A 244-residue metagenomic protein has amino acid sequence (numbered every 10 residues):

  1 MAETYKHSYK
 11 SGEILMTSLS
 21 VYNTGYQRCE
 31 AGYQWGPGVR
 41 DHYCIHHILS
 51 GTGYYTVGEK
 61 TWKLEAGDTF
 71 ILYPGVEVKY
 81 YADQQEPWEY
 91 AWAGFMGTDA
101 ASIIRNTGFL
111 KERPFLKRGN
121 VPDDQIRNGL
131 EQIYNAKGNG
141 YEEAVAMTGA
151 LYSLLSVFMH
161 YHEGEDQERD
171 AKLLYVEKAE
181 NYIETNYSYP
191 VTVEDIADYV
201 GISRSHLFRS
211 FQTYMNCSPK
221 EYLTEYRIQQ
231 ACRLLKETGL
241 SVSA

Functional and structural regions predicted by a protein language model:
M1-T69, V76, Q84, A101 (+1 more regions): Generic protein-terminus/edge-of-domain signal
G67, H206-F211: Short hydrophobic/aromatic patch on the recognition helix
A93: Glycine/small-residue-rich loop that forms an oxyanion/phosphate-binding "nest" at active or ligand-binding sites
M96-S102, K111, R118-T185, H206: An amphipathic alpha-helical interaction segment
E177, N181, T185, P190 (+2 more regions): Terminal helix-turn-helix DNA-binding modules in bacterial transcription factors
Y199: Residues within the alpha-helical elements of helix-turn-helix
